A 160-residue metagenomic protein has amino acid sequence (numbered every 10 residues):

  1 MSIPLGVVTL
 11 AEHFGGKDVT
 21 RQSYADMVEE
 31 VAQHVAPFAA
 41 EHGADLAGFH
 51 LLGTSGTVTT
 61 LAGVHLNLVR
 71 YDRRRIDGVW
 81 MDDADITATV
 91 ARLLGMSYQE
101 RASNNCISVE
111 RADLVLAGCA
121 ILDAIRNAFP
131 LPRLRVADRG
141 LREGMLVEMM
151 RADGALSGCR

Functional and structural regions predicted by a protein language model:
M1-R160: Helical "lid/coupling" subdomains associated with nucleotide-phosphate turnover
